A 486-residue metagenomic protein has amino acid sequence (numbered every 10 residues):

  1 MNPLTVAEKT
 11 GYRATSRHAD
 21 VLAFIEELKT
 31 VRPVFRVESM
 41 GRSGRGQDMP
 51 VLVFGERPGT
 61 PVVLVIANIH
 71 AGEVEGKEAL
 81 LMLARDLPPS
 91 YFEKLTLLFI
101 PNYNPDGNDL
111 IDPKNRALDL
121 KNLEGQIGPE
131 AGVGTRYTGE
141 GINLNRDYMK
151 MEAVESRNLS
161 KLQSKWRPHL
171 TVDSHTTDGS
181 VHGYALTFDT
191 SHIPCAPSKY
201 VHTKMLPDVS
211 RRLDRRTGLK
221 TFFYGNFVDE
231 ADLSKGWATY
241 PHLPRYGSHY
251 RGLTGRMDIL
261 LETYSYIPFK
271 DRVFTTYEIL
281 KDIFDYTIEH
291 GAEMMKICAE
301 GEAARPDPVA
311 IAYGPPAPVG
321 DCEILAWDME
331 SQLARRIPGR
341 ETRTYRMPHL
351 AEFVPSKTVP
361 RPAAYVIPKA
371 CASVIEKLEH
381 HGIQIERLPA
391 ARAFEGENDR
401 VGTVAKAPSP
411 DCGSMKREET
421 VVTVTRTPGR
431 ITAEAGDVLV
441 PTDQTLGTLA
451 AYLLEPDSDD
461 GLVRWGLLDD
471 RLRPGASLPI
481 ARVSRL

Functional and structural regions predicted by a protein language model:
M1-L486: Structured catalytic-domain cores with a bias toward divalent-metal coordination
